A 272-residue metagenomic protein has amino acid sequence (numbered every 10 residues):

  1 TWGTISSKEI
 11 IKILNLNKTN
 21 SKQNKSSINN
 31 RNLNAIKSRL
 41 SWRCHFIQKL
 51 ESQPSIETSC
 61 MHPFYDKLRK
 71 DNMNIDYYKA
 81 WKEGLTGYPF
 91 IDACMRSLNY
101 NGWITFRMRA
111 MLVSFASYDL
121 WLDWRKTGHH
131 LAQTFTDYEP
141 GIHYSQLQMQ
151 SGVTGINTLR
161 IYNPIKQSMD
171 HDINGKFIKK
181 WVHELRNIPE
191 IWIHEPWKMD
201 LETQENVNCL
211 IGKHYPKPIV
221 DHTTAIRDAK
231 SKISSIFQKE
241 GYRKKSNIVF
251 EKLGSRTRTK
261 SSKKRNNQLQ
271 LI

Functional and structural regions predicted by a protein language model:
T1-I272: C-terminal catalytic domain of photolyase/cryptochrome flavoproteins, centering on the FAD-binding pocket
